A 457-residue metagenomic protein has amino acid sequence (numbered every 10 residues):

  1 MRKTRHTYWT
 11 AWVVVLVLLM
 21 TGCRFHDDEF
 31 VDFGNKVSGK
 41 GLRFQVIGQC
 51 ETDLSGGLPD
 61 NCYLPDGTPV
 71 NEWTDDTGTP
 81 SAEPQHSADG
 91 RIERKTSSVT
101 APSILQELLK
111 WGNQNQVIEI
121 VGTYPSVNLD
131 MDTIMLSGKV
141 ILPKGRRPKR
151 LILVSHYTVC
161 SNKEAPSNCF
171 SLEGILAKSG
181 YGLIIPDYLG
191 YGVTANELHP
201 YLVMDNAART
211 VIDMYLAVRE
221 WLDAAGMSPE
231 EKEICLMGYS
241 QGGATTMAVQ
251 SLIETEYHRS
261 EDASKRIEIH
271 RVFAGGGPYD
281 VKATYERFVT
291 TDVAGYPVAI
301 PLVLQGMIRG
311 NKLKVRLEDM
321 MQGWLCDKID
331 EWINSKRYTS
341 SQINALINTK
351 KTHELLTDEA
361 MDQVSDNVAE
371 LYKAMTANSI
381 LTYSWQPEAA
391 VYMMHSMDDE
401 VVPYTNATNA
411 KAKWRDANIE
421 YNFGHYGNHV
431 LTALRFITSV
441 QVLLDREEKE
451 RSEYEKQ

Functional and structural regions predicted by a protein language model:
H26-R146: Catalytic-loop region of hydrolases
G67, T77, G275-S384: Accessory cap/linker subdomain of secreted extracellular hydrolases
D130-S137, I141-L176: Short, surface-exposed "cap/lid" segments of acyl-processing enzymes
K144-P148, L216-M237, E256, D262-I267: Gly/Ser-rich "nucleophile elbow"/oxyanion-hole loop immediately N-terminal to the catalytic nucleophile in hydrolases
Y201-A224: Alpha/beta-hydrolase active-site loop
V249, A389, P403-K413: Short alpha-helix in the alpha/beta-hydrolase fold that links the catalytic acid
V281, M397-V402: Acidic catalytic loop of the alpha/beta-hydrolase fold
P387, Y392-D399: Short beta-strand/loop motif that positions the catalytic acidic residue of the alpha/beta-hydrolase fold
